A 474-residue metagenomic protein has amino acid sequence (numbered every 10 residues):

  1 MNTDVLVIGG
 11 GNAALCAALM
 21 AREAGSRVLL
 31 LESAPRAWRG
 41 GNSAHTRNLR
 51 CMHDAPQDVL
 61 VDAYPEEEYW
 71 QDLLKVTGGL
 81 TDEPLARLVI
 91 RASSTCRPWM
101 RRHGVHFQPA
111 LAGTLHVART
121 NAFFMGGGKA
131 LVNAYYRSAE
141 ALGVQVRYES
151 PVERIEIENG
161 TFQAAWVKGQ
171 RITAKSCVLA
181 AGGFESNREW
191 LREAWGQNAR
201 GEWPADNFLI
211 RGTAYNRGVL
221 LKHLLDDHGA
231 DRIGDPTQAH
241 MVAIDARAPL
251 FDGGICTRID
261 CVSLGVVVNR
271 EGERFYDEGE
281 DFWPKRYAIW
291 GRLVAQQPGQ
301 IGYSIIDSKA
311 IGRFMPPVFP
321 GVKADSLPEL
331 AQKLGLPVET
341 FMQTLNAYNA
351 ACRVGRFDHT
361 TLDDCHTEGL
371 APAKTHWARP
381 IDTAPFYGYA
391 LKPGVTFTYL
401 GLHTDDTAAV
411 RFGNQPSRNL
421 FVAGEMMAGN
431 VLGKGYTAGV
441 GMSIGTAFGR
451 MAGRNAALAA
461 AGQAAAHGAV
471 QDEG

Functional and structural regions predicted by a protein language model:
M1-A13, L29: Beta1/beta-strand and adjacent pyrophosphate-binding region of the FAD-binding site in flavoprotein oxidoreductases
M1-T3, K168-S176, P416: Core beta-strand elements of the Rossmann-like FAD/NAD(P) dinucleotide-binding domain in flavoenzyme oxidoreductases
R27, S33-Q145, W190-E193, V267-R274 (+3 more regions): Conserved N-terminal/central alpha/beta ligand/cofactor-binding core
F123-K175, L221: Helical element adjacent to the flavin cofactor pocket in flavoenzyme catalytic cores
R154, T340-K434: A glycine-rich dinucleotide-binding beta-alpha-beta segment and adjacent secondary-structure elements that constitute
I172-I244, M451: Glycine-rich loop(s) and the adjacent beta-strand/alpha-helix scaffold that form part
R217, L221-M342: An anion/pyrophosphate-binding glycine-rich loop and adjacent beta-alpha core in soluble alpha-beta enzymes
V294-F386, N455, A459, A466-E473: Helix-rich C-terminal "cap"/substrate-channel and partner-interaction subdomain that packs against the flavin-binding
